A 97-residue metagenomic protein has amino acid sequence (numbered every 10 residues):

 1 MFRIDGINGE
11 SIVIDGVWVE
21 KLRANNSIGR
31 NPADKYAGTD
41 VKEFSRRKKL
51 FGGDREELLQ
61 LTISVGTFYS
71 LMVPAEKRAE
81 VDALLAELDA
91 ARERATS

Functional and structural regions predicted by a protein language model:
M1-N31: Conserved beta-hairpin
G6-N8, S27-S97: Acidic, Ser/Thr- and proline-rich intrinsically disordered linker/docking segments of eukaryotic scaffolds
